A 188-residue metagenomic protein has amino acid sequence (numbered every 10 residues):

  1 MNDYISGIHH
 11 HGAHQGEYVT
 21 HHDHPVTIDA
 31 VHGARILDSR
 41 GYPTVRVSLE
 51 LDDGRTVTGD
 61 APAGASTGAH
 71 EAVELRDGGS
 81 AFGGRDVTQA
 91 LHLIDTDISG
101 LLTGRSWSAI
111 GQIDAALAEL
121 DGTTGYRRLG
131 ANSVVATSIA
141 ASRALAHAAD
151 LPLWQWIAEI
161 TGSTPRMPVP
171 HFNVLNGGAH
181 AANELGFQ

Functional and structural regions predicted by a protein language model:
N2, G7, G16-T44: Short, Gly/Pro- and small/polar-rich lid/capping loops
L37, E50, G64, Y126 (+2 more regions): Short glycine- and Lys/Arg-enriched binding-loop motifs that mark or flank ligand-binding interfaces
R40-V45, L49-L75, Q89-H92, N183: N-terminal glycine-rich anion-binding loops that anchor highly charged ligand groups
P43, N132, A179-H180: Gly/Ser/Thr-rich beta-alpha loop segments that engage phosphate groups in nucleotides
D60, S138, I157, F172-N176: Short beta-strand segments
A65-L151, I160: Metal- or metallocofactor-binding catalytic centers and their adjacent structured scaffolds across diverse enzyme
L151-H171: Glycine/threonine-rich beta-strand-loop-alpha-helix active-site module that forms ligand/phosphate-binding
P165-Q188: Mobile "lid/hinge" segments at catalytic clefts and subdomain interfaces of large enzymes
